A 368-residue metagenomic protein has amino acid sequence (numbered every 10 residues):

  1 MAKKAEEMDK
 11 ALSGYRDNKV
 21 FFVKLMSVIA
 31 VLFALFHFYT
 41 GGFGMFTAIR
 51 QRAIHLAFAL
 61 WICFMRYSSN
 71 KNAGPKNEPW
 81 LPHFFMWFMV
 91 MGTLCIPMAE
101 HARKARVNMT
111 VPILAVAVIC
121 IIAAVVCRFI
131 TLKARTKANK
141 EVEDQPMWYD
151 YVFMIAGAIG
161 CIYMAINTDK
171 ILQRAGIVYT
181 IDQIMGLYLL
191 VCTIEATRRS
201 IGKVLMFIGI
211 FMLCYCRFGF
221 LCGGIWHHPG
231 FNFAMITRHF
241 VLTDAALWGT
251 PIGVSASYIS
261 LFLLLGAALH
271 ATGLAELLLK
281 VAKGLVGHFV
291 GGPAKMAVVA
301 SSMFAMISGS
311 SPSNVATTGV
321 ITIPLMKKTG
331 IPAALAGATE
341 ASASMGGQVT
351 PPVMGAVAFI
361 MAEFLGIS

Functional and structural regions predicted by a protein language model:
M1-G176, Q183-L187: Conserved, well-structured core domains of diverse proteins
M26-I29, I181-Y188, G292-K295, Q348-M354: Short hydrophobic alpha-helical membrane-embedded segments
G44-R50, N139-Q145, I171-L264, V281: Hydrophobic transmembrane alpha-helices of multi-pass solute/ion transporters
S69-P79, I194-M206, A334: Membrane-helix interface "capping/anchor" motifs
L265, L269-L279: Juxtamembrane interface elements at the cytosolic ends of transmembrane helices in multi-pass membrane proteins
L279-G347, V353-M361, L365-G366: Hydrophobic transmembrane alpha-helices that form the pore/transport pathway of multi-pass ion and small-solute
